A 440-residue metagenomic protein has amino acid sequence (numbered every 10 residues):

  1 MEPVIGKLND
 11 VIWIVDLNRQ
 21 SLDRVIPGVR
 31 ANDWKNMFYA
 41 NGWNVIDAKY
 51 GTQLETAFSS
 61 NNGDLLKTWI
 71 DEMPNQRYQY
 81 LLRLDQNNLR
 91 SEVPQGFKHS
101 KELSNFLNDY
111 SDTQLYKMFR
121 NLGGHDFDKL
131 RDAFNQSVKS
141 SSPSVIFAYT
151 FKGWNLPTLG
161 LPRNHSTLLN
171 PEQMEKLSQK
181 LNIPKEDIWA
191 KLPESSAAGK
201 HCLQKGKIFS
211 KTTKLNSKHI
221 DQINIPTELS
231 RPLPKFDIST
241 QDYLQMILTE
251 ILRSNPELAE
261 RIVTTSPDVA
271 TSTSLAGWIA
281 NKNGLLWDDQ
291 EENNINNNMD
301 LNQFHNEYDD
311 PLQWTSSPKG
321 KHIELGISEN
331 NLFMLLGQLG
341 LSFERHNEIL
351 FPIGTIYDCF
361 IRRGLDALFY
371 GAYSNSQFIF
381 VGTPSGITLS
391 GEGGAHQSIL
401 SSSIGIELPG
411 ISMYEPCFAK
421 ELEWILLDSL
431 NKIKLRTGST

Functional and structural regions predicted by a protein language model:
M1, L17, T150, V269 (+1 more regions): Active-site metal-binding loops of divalent metal-dependent hydrolases
M1-G6, L22, V29-N32, N330-L339 (+1 more regions): Short, acidic loop-beta-alpha module within alpha/beta folds
E2-P3, P27-N36, T52-E55, S60-K67 (+6 more regions): Short secondary-structure boundary/capping segments
P3-V25, L159, I349-L350: Long, low-complexity, intrinsically disordered polar/charged segments
K7-I14, N36-V45, F369-I387: A glycine-rich helix N-cap at a beta->alpha junction
I14, F147, S266: Generic enzyme active-site microenvironment
L17-K235: Long, well-ordered, tryptophan-enriched scaffold segments
L103-G124, D128-D132, K139, P193-T440: Thiamine diphosphate
